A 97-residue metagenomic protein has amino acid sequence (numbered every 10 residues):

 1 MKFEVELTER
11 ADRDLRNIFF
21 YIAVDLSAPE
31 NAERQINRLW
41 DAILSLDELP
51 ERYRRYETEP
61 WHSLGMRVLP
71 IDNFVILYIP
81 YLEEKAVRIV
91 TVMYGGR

Functional and structural regions predicted by a protein language model:
M1-G65: Basic, Lys/Arg-enriched alpha-helical interface segments
L26, L69-R97: Enriched for short, Lys/Arg-rich terminal
